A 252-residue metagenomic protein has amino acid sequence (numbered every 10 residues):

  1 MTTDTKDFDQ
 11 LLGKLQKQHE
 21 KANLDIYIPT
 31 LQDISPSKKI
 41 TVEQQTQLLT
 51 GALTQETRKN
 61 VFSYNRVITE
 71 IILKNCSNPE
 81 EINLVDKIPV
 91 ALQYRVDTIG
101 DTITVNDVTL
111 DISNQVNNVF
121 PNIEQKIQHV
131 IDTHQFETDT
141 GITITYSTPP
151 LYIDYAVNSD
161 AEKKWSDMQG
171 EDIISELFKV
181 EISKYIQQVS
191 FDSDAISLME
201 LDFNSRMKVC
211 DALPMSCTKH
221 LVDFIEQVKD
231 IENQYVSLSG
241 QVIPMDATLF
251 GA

Functional and structural regions predicted by a protein language model:
M1-A252: Long C-terminal interaction/binding lobes of large macromolecular proteins
